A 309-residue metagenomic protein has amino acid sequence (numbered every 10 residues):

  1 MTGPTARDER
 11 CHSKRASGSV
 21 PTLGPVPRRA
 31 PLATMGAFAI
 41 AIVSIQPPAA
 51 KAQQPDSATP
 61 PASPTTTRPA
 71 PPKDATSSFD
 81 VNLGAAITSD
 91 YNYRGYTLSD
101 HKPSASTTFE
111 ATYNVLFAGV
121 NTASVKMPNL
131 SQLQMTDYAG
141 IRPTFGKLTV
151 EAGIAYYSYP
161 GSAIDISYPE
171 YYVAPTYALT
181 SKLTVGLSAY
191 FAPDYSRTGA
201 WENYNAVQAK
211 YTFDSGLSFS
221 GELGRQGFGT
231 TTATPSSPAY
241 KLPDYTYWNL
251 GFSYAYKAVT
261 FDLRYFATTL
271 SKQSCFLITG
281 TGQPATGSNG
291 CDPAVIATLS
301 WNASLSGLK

Functional and structural regions predicted by a protein language model:
M1-S78, S304-K309: Cleavable N-terminal export/targeting peptides
Q53-P55, P60-K126: Short glycine/proline- and aromatic-enriched beta-strand/turn motifs that initiate or cap beta-hairpins
T76-S78, Y113-L116, T144-L148, A178-T184 (+3 more regions): Outer-membrane beta-barrel channels and translocator barrels
S77-F79, H101-A105, S131-M135, L148 (+5 more regions): Residues that define the transmembrane beta-barrel architecture of outer-membrane proteins
A85-S89, T107-Y113, D137-P143, I154 (+6 more regions): Residues on the lipid-exposed face of transmembrane beta-strands in outer-membrane beta-barrel proteins
A86-N92, T112, N121-V125, R142 (+5 more regions): Outer-membrane beta-barrel pore domains and translocons
Y93-D100, L130-M135, S162-P169, S196-E202 (+2 more regions): Outer-membrane beta-barrel translocator domains and adjoining extracellular loop/strand segments of Gram-negative
L250, Y254-V259, Y265, S288-K309: Outer-membrane beta-barrel "beta-signal"
